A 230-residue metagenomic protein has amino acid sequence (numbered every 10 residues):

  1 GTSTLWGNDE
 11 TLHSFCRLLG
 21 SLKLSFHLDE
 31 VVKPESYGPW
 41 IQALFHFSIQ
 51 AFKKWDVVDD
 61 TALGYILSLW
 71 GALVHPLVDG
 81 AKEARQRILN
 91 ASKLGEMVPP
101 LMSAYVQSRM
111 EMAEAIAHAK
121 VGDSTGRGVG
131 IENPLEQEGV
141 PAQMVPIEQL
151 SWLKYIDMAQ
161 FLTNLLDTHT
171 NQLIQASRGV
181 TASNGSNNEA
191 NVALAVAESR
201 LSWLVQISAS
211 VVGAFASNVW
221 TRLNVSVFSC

Functional and structural regions predicted by a protein language model:
G1-C230: Karyopherin-beta/Importin-beta family HEAT-repeat alpha-solenoid scaffold
